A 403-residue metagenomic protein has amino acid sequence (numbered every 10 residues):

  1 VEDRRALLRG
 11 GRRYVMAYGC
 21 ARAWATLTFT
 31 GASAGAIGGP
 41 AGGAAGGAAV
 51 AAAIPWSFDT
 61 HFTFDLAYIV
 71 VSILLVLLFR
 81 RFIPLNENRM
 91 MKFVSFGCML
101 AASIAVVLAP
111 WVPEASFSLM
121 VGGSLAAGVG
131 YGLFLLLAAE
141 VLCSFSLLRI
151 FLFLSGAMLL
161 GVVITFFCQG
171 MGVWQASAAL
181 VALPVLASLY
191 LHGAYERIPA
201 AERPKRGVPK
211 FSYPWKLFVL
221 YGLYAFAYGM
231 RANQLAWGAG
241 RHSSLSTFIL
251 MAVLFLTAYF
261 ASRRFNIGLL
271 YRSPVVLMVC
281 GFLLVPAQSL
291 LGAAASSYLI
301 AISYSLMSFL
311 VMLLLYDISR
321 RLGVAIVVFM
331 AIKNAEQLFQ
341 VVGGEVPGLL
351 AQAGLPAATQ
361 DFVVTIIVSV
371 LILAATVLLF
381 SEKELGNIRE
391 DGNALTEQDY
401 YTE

Functional and structural regions predicted by a protein language model:
V1-S72, K216, L220-G240: Helix-loop boundary and gating motifs at the non-cytosolic
D59-F82, I249-A258: Central cavity-lining transmembrane alpha-helices of secondary-active solute carriers, predominantly the Major
F96-P113, V276-L290: C-terminal ends and interior cores of transmembrane alpha-helices in multi-pass membrane transporters/permeases
S116-L136, G292-F309: Hydrophobic core of transmembrane alpha-helices in multi-pass small-molecule transporters, especially MFS/SLC-type
Y131-F145, M307-L322: Intracellular juxtamembrane helix-capping segments at the cytosolic ends of symmetry-related transmembrane helices
L191-L220: Flexible interhelical linker loops that connect adjacent transmembrane helices in multi-pass membrane transporters
V324-Q352: A late C-terminal transmembrane helix in Major Facilitator Superfamily
A375-E403: Membrane-proximal linker segments that couple transmembrane helices to downstream signaling/catalytic modules
